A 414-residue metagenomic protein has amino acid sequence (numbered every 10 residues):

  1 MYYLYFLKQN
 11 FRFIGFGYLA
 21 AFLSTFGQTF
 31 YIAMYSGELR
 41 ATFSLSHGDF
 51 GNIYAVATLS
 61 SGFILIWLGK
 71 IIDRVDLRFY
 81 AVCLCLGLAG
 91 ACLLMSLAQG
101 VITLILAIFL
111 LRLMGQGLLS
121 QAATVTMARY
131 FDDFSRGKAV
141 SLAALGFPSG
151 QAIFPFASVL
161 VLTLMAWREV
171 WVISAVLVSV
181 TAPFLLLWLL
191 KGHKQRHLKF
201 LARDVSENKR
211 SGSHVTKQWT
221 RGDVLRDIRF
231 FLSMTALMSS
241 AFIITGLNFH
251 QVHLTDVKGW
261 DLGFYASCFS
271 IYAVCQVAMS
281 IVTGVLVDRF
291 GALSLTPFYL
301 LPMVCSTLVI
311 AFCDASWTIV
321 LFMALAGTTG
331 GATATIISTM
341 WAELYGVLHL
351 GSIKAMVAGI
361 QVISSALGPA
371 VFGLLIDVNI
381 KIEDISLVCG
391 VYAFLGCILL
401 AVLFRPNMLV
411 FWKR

Functional and structural regions predicted by a protein language model:
F13-H47, L65-L68, L247-V252, G368: Extracytoplasmic
I32-S36, G222-S280: Extracytoplasmic gate region of multi-pass secondary transporters
F63-V101: Conserved MFS/SLC helix-loop-helix module at the cytosolic interface between two early adjacent transmembrane helices
I64-D76, M279-G291, I376-D377: Helix-to-loop junctions at the C-terminal end of transmembrane segments in multipass secondary transporters
I102-L118, M238, T318-A332: Hydrophobic core of transmembrane alpha-helices in multi-pass small-molecule transporters, especially MFS/SLC-type
L118-F131, A332-Y345: Intracellular juxtamembrane helix-capping segments at the cytosolic ends of symmetry-related transmembrane helices
A143, F147-K194: Helix-loop-helix hairpin linking two adjacent transmembrane segments in secondary transporters
Q276, V287-M340: C-terminal transmembrane helical hairpin of 12-TM major facilitator-type secondary transporters
